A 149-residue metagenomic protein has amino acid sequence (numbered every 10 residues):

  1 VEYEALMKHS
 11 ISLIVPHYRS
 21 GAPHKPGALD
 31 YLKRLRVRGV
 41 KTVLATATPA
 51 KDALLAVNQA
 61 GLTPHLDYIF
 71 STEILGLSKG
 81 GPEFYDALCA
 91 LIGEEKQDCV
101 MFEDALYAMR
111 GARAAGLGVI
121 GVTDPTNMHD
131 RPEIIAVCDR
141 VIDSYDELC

Functional and structural regions predicted by a protein language model:
V1-D30, R38: Metal-dependent phosphoesterase signature
A22, L44, D98-V100: Residue-level marker of alpha-helix boundaries and capping positions
H24, A45, L77: Residue-level marker of regulatory loop/turn positions in helix-turn-helix DNA-binding domains and in histidine
L29, K33-R36, P49-C149: Asp-based, Mg2+/Mn2+-dependent phosphohydrolase catalytic module
V43-L44, G121: Hydrophobic beta-strand core positions in alpha/beta domains
